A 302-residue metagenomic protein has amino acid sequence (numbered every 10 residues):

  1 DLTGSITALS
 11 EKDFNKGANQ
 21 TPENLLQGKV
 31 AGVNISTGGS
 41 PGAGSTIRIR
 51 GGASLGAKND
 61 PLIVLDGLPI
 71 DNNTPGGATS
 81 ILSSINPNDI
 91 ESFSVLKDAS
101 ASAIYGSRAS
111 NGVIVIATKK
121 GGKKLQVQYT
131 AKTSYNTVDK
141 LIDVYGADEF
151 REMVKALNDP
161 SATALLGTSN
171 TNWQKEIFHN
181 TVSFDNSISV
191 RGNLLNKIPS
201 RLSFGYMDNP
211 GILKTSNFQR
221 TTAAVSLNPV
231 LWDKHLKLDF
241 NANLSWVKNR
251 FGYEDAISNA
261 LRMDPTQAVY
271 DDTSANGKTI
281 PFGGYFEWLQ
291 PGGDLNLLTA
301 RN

Functional and structural regions predicted by a protein language model:
D1-W246, L297-R301: Short, small/polar-rich motifs associated with maturation and membrane association, primarily at protein termini
T137, I142-L157, S245-L289: A surface-exposed, glycine/aromatic-enriched loop/edge motif typical of exported proteins
Y285-N302: Transmembrane beta-strand segments of outer-membrane beta-barrel domains in Gram-negative and organellar OMPs
